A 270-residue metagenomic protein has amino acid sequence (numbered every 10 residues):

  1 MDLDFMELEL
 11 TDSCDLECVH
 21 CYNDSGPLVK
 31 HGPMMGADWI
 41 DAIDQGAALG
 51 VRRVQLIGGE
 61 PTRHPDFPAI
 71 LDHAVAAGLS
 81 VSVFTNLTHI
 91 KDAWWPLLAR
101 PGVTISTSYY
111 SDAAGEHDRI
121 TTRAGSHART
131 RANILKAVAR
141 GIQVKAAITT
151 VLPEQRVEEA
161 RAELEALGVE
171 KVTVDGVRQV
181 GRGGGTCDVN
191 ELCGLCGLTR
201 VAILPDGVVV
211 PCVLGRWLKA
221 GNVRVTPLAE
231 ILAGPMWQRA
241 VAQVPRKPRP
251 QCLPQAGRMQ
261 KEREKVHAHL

Functional and structural regions predicted by a protein language model:
M1-D2, V213-L270: Flexible mid-to-C-terminal extensions adjoining Fe-S/redox cofactors in radical SAM and related proteins
M1-P96, R100-P101: Conserved alpha-helical substructure of the radical SAM core
E7, T11-C14, T186-V189, P205 (+1 more regions): Residue-level signal for mature regions of secreted extracellular proteins and peptides
S13, S25, L49, D112 (+3 more regions): Residue-level signal for short amphipathic helical patches enriched in basic/charged and nearby hydrophobic residues
C14, C18-C21, C193-C196, C212 (+1 more regions): Short cysteine clusters
H20, D24-P27, T199-A202, L218 (+1 more regions): Secreted/processed peptides and extracellular or luminal domains of membrane proteins
A77, P96-A233: Radical SAM enzyme [4Fe-4S]-AdoMet core and its adjacent flexible, acidic and glycine-rich loops/tails across
